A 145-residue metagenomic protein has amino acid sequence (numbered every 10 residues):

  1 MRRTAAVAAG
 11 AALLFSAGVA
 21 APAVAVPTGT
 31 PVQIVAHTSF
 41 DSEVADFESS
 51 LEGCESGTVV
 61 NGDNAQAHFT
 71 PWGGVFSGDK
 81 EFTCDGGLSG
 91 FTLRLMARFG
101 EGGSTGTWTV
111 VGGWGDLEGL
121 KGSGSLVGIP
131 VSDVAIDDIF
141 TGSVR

Functional and structural regions predicted by a protein language model:
T4-V7, F15-Q33: C-terminal region of N-terminal signal peptides and the immediate post-cleavage residues of exported proteins
V24-R145: Beta-strand-enriched cores of mature, soluble protein domains
